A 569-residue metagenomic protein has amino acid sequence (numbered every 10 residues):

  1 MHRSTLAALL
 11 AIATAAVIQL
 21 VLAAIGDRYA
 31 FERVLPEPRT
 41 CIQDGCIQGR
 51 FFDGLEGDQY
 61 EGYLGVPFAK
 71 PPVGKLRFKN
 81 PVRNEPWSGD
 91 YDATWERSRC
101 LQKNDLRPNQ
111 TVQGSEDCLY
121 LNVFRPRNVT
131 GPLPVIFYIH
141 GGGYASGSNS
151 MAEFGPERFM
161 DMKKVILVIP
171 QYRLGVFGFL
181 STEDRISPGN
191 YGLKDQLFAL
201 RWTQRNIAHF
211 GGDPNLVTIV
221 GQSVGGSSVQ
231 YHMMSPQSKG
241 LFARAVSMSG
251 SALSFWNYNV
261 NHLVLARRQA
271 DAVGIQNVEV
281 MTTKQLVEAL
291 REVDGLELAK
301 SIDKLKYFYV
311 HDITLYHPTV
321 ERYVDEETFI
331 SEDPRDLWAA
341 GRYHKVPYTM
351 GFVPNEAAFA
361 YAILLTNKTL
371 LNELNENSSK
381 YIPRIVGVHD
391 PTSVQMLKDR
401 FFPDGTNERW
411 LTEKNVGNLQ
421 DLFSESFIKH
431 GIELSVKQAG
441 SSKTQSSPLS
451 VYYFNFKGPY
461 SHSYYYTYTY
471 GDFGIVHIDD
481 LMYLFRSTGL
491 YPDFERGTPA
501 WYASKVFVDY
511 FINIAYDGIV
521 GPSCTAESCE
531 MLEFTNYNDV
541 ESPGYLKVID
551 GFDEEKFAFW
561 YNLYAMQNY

Functional and structural regions predicted by a protein language model:
H2-R3, A16-L193, P214, T488 (+3 more regions): Non-catalytic accessory segments of hydrolases
V73-K75, P132-L133, S146-A152, G178-T182 (+4 more regions): Short, solvent-exposed loop/turn and secondary-structure capping segments
R107-T111, I186-N190, A252-N257, D333-R335 (+4 more regions): Active-site rim elements
N109, R205, M234, K239 (+3 more regions): Substrate-access "cap/lid" subdomains that shape and gate the entrance to catalytic or ligand-binding pockets
Y144, G221-Y231: Glycine-rich nucleophile elbow surrounding the catalytic serine of serine-hydrolase chemistry
P188-H209, N261-A270: Alpha/beta-hydrolase active-site loop
F210-Q222: Alpha/beta-hydrolase fold nucleophile elbow
F402, Q420, K429-Y569: Mobile gating loops/cap/lid regions near enzyme active sites that modulate substrate access
